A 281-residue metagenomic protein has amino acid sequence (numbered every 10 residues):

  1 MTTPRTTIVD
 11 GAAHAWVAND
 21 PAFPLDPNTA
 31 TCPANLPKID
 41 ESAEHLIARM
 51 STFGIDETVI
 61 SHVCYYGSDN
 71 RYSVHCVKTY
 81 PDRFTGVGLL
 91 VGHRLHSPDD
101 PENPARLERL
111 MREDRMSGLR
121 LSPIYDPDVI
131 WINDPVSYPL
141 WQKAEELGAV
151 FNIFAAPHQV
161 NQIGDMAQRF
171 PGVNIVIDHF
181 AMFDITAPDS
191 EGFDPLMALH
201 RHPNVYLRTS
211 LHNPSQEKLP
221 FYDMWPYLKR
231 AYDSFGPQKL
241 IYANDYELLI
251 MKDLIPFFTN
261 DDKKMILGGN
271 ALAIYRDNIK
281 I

Functional and structural regions predicted by a protein language model:
T2-V9, P21-A22, D26-E57, L207 (+3 more regions): Mid-to-C-terminal alpha-helical segments outside catalytic/metal-binding sites
I8-G11, S61, V87-G88, R120 (+4 more regions): Active-site neighborhood of phospho(di)ester-bond hydrolases with catalytic His/Asp-centered motifs
A12-A18, F154, H179: Histidine-centered divalent metal-coordination motifs
W16-N19, Y65-S68, H93-H96, D126-D128 (+5 more regions): Active-site environment of divalent metal-dependent phosphoester hydrolases
I39-R49, H96-M111, E191-G192: Short, acidic/polar
M50, V77, A167, H200 (+1 more regions): A conserved amphipathic alpha-helix that caps or lines the catalytic cleft of carbohydrate- and lipid-modifying enzymes
E57, G67-H158, D165, R201 (+1 more regions): Active-site gating/metal-coordination segments in enzymes
I130-I241, N270: Catalytic pocket-lining loop regions of alpha/beta-barrel enzymes, especially the amidohydrolase/enolase/GH5 lineages
